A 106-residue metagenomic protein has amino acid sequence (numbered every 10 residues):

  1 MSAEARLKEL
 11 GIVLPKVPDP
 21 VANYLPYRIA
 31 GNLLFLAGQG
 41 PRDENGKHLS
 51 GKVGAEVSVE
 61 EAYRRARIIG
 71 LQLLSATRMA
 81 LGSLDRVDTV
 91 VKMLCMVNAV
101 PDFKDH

Functional and structural regions predicted by a protein language model:
M1-H106: Short, polar/acidic, helix-capping and beta-turn segments at strand->helix junctions that line the mouths
